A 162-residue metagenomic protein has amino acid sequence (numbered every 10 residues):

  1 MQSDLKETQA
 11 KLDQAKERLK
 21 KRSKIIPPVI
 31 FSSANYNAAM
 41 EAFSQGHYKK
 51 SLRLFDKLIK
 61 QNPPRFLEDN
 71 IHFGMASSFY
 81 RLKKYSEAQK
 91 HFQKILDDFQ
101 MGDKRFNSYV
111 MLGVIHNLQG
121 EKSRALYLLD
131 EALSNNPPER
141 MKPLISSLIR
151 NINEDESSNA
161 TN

Functional and structural regions predicted by a protein language model:
M1-A38, A42-R53: Extracellular/lumenal/periplasmic "stalk" regions immediately C-terminal to a signal peptide or transmembrane helix
I59-L67, L96-K104, A132-S146: Short solvent-exposed coil/turn linkers within tandem alpha-helical repeat scaffolds
